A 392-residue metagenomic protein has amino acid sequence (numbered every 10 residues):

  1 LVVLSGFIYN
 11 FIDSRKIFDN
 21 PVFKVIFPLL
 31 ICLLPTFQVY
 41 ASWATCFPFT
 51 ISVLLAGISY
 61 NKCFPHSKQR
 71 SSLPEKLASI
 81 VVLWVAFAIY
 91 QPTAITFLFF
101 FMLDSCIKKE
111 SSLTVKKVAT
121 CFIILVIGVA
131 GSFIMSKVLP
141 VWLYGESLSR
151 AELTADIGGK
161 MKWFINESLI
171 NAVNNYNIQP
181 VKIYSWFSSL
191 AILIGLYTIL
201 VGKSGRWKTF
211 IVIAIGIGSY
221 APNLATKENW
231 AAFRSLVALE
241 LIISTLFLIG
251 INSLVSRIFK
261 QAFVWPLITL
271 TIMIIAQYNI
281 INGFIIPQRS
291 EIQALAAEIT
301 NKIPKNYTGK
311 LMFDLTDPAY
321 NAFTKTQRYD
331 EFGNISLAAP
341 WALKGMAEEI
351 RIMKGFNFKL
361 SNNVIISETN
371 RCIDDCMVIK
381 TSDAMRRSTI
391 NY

Functional and structural regions predicted by a protein language model:
L1-K24, T114-V118, N166-K182, L267 (+2 more regions): Intrinsically disordered, polar/acidic, low-complexity terminal segments
V3, V22-F64, A88-I89, V181-S185 (+1 more regions): Membrane-interface micro-motifs in multi-pass membrane enzymes
I26-I31, K203-A225, W265-L270: Transmembrane alpha-helix segments characteristic of polytopic inner-membrane glycan-assembly/cell-envelope
A56-E75, E110: Membrane-interface transmembrane helices that cradle and orient dolichyl/undecaprenyl
L73-K76, L190, N252-Q277: Signature aromatic-anchored transmembrane alpha helix within multi-pass, membrane-resident enzymes that catalyze glycan
P74-Q91, T96-F97, M102, I127: Membrane-interface alpha helices of multi-pass inner-membrane proteins
T96-V126: Perimembrane helix-loop-helix junctions
V181-R206: Hydrophobic, aromatic-rich transmembrane alpha-helices and their immediate juxtamembrane boundary segments
